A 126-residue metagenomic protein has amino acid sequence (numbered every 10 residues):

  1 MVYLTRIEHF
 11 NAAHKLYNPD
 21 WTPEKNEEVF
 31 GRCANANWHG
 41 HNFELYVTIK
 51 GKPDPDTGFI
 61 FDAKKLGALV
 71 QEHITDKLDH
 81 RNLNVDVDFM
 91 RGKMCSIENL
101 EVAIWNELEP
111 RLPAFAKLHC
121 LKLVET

Functional and structural regions predicted by a protein language model:
M1-T126: Charge-rich, low-complexity N-terminal segments
